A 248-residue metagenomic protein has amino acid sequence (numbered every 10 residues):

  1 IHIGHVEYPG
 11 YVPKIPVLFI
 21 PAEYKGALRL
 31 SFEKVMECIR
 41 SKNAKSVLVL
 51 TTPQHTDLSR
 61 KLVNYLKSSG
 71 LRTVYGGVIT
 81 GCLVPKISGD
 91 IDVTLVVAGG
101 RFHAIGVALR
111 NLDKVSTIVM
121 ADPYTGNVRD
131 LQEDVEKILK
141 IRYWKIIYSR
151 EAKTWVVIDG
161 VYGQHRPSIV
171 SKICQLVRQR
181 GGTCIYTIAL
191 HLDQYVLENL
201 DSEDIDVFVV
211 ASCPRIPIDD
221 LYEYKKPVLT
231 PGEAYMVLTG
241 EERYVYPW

Functional and structural regions predicted by a protein language model:
H2, L18-F19, S46-P53, T154-V161 (+1 more regions): Short glycine-rich or small-residue beta-strand-to-loop segments that form or flank ligand, phosphate, metal/Fe-S
H2-C38, P53, S59, Y65 (+2 more regions): N-terminal glycine-rich phosphate/adenylate-binding segment common to multiple enzyme folds
P13-A22, L71, K114-T117, E223-T230: Active-site regions of enzymes building and remodeling cell-envelope glycoconjugates
E23, L109-L112, Y124-E133, P214-W248: Peripheral docking tails and interdomain loops at the edges of cofactor- or intermediate-handling domains
M36-L66, E151-I158: An alpha-beta-alpha
L58, H103-I185, Q194-N199: Redox- and metal-dependent alpha/beta enzyme cores, enriched for Fe-S-associated oxidoreductases and cofactor-handling
L71-P85, T117-R129, G182-Q194, P231-A234: A generic structural motif
T154, G160-E241: C-terminal, charge/polar-rich interaction regions
